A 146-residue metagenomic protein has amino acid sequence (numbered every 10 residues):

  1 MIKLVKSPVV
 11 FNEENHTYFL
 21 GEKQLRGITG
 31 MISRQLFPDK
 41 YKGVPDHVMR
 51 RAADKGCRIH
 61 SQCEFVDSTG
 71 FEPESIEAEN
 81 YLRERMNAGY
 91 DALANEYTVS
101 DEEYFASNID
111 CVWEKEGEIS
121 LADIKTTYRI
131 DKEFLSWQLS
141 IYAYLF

Functional and structural regions predicted by a protein language model:
M1-S107: Metal-dependent nuclease catalytic cores that hydrolyze phosphodiester bonds in DNA/RNA, characterized by
L93-F146: Mg2+/Mn2+-dependent nuclease catalytic core
